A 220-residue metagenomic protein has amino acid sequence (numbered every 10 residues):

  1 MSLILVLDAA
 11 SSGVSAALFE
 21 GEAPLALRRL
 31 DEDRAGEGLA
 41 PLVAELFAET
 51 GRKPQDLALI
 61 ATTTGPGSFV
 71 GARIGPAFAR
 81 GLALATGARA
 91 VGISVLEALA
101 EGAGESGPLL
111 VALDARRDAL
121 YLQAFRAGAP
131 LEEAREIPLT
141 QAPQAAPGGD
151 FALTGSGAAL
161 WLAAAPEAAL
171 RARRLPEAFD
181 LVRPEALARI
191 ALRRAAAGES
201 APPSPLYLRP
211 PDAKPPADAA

Functional and structural regions predicted by a protein language model:
M1-P66: N-terminal beta-alpha supersecondary unit
A10-G13, D118, A201-P202: Short, basic and Ser/Thr-rich N-terminal targeting/leader segments
A23-R34, R89-V182, A196, Y207 (+1 more regions): Surface "functional belts" at beta-alpha junctions
F47, A191-E199: Short, hydrophobic alpha-helical segments
T50-Q55, A83-I93, G198: Phosphate-handling active-site elements
L59-R89: DPxDG-like acidic metal-binding loop motif
A188: Active-site glycine/GP-rich loop and adjacent strand/helix microenvironment that borders small-molecule binding pockets
L192, A201, D218-A220: C-terminal accessory segment of soluble enzyme catalytic cores
